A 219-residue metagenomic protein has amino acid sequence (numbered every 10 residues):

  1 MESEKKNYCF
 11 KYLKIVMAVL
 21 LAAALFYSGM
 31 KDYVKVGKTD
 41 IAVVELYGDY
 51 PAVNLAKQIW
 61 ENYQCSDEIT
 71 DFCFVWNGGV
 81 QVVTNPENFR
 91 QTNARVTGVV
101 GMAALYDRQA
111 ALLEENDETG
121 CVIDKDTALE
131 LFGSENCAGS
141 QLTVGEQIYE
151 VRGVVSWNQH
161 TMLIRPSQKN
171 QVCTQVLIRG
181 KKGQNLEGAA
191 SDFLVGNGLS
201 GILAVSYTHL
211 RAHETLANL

Functional and structural regions predicted by a protein language model:
E2-V36: Hydrophobic secretory-pathway targeting helix
S28-V82: Membrane-proximal extracellular/periplasmic loop immediately following the first transmembrane helix
D40-E45, Y50-V53, G98, R108-A111 (+2 more regions): Extracytoplasmic/periplasmic regions of membrane proteins
C73-E115: The feature marks short, hydrophobic/small-residue-biased sequence motifs that occur predominantly
V100-Q109, K125-K182, E187-A190, L194-L199: Mid-to-C-terminal secondary-structure elements that act as membrane-proximal/extracytoplasmic interface segments
T119-G120, Q141: A residue-level structural signature of the nucleotidyltransferase/glycosyltransferase Rossmann-like core
T208-T215: Conserved small/polar residues in nucleotide/adenosyl-binding loops
